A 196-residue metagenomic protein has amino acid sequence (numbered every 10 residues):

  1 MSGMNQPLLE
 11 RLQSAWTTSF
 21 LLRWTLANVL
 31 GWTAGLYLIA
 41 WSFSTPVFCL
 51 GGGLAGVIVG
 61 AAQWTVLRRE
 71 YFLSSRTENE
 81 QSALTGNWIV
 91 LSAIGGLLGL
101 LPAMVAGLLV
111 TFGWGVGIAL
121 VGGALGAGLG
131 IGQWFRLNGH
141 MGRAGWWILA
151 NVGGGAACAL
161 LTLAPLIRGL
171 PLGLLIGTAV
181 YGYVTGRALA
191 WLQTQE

Functional and structural regions predicted by a protein language model:
S2-E196: Juxtamembrane/disordered regions of integral membrane proteins
